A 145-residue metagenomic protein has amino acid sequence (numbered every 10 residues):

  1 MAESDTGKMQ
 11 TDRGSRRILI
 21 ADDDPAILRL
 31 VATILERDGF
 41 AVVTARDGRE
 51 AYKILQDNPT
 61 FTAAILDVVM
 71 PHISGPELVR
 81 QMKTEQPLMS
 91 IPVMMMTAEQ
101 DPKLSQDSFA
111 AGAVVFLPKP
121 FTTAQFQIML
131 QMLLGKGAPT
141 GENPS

Functional and structural regions predicted by a protein language model:
R29-R37: Charged docking surfaces used in two-component/phosphorelay signaling
T44-A63: Acidic, metal-coordinating helix/loop segments flanking the phosphotransfer/catalytic sites of two-component signaling
M70: Receiver (REC) domain active-site loop signature in two-component systems and cognate sites in sensor histidine kinases
V114: Short, glycine/charged-rich "phosphate-handling" switch motifs in NTP-dependent and phosphotransfer domains
F121-L130: C-terminal output helix
